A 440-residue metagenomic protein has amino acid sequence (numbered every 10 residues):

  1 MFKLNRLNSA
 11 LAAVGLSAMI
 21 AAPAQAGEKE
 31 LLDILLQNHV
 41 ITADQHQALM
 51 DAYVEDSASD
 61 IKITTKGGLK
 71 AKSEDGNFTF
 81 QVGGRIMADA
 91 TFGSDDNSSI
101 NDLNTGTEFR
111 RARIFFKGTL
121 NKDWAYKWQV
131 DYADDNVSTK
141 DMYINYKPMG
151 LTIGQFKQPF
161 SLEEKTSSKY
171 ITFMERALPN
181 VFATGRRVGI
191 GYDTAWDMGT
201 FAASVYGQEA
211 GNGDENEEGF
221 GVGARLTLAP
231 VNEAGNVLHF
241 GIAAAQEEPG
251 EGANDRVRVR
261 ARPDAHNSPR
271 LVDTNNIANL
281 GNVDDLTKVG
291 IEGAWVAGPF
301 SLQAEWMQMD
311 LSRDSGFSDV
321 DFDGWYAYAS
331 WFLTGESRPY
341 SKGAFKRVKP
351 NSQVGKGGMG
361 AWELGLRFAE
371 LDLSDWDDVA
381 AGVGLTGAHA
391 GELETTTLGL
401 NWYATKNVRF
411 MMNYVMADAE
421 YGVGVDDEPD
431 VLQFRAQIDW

Functional and structural regions predicted by a protein language model:
F2-A13, I20-R85, L333, S337-P350 (+2 more regions): N-terminal periplasmic/intermembrane-space "pro-region" immediately following the signal or transit peptide
L4, I100, A244, N254-W440: Outer-membrane beta-barrel pore domains
N38, N104-G106, N401: Short basic coil micro-motifs at the edges of alpha-helical modules that engage polyanionic partners
Q47-A48, D131, F156, V415: Proline- and acidic/polar-enriched loop/turn elements at helix boundaries
A52-V54, N136, S161-L162, S312: Short secondary-structure boundary/hinge segments and terminal tails
D60, N104-T105, P179-A183, L280-D284 (+1 more regions): Short Gly/Pro-enriched turn/cap motifs at secondary-structure boundaries
T64, V137, A183-G185, D284-L286 (+1 more regions): Short solvent-exposed loop/turn micro-motifs enriched in small/polar/acidic residues
G67-G250, F322-K356, E363-D378: Outer membrane beta-barrel
